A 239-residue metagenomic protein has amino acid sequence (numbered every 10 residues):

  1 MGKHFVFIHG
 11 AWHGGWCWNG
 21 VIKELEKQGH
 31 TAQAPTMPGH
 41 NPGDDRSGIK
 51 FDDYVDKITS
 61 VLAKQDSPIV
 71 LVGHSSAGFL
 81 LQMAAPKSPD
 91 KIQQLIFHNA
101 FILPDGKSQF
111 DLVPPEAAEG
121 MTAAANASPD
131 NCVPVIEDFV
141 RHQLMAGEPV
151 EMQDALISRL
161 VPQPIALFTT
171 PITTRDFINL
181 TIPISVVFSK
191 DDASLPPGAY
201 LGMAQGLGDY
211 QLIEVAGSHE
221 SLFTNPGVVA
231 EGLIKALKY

Functional and structural regions predicted by a protein language model:
K3-D44, I69: Conserved HGGG/HGGXW glycine-rich cap/lid loop of the alpha/beta-hydrolase fold
V6-G10, H74, F188: The conserved beta1-alpha1 loop
T31, M37-V70, P86, F110-P114: Active-site loop/oxyanion-hole signature of alpha/beta-hydrolase fold enzymes
V72-A77, L81: Gly/Ala-rich beta-loop-alpha elbow adjacent to hydrolase catalytic centers
P86, D90-P129, V133, L167-F168 (+2 more regions): Flexible "cap/lid" loop of the alpha/beta hydrolase fold
S158-F177: Active-site nucleophile elbow and catalytic-triad environment of alpha/beta-hydrolase enzymes
L180, V186-F188: Short beta-strand/loop motif that positions the catalytic acidic residue of the alpha/beta-hydrolase fold
K190-F223, A236: Conserved loop-alpha-helix segment in the C-terminal half of the alpha/beta-hydrolase fold that carries the catalytic
